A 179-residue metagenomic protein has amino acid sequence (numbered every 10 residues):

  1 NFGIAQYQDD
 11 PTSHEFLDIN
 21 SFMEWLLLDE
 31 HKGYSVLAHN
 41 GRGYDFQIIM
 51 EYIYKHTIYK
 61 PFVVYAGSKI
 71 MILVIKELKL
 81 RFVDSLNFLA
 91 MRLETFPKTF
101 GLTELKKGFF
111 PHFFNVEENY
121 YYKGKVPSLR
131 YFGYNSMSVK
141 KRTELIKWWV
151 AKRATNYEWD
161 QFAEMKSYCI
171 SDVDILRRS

Functional and structural regions predicted by a protein language model:
N1-S179: Metal-dependent nucleotidyl/phosphoryl-transfer cores and adjacent nucleic-acid-binding surfaces
